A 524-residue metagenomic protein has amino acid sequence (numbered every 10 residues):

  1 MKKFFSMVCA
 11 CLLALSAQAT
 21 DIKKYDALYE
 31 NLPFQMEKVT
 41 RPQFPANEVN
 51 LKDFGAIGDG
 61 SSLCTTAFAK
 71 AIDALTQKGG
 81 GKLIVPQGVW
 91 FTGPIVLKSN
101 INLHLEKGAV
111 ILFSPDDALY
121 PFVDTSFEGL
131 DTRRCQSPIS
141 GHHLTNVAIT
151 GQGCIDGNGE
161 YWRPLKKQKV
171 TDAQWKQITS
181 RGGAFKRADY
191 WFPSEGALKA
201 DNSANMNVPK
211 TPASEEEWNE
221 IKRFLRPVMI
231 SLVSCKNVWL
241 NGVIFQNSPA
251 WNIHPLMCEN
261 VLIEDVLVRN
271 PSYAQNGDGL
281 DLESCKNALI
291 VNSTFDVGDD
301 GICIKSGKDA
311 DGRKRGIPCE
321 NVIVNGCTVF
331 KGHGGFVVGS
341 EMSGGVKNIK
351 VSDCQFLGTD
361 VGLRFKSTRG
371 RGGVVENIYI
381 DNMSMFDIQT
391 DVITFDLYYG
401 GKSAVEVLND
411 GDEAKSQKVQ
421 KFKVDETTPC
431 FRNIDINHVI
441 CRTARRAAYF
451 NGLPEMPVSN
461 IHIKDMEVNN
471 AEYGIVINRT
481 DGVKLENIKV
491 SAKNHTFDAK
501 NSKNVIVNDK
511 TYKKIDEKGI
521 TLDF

Functional and structural regions predicted by a protein language model:
K2-L12, A17-I84, V89-N102, E106-S234 (+11 more regions): Extracellular "leader-to-stem" segments immediately downstream of a signal peptide or signal-anchor in secreted/lumenal
G80, P94, S114-P115, C135 (+12 more regions): Short glycine/acidic-rich loop motifs that flank beta-strands on beta-rich extracellular proteins
V89, M257-E259, L267, S306-K308 (+4 more regions): Active-site-proximal loop/turn and secondary-structure-junction residues that shape catalytic pockets, frequently
I95-H104, L256, G344, G372-G373: Short, surface-exposed basic-aromatic patches at helix termini and helix-loop junctions that form
K107-G108, T145-G153, K236-Q246, E259-P271 (+10 more regions): Right-handed parallel beta-helix
E217-N219, D278-G279, D311-K314, R369 (+1 more regions): Outer-membrane beta-barrel domain signature
G362-F524: Extracellular beta-rich repeat passengers
